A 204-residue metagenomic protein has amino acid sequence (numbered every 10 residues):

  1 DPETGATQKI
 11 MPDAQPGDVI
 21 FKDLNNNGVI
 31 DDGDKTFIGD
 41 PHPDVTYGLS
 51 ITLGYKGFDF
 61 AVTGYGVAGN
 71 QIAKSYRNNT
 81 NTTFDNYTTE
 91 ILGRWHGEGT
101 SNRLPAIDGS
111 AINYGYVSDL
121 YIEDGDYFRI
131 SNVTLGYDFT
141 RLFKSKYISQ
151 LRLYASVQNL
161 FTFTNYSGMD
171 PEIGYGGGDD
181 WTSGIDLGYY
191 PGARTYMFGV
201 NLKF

Functional and structural regions predicted by a protein language model:
D1-G39, Q158-L160, N165-G168: Conserved small-residue
P2-K9, D13-D18, V67-Q158: Extracytoplasmic gating/loop element in the C-terminal half of outer-membrane beta-barrel translocons and assembly
V29-F37, H42, Y87-I91, N113-Y121 (+1 more regions): Extracytoplasmic loops and strand-loop junctions of Gram-negative outer membrane beta-barrel proteins
P43-Y47, D126-S131, S149, G192-Y196: Residues that define the transmembrane beta-barrel architecture of outer-membrane proteins
G54, Y65-V67, S156-L160, K203: Outer-membrane beta-barrel pore domains and translocons
G57-A61, F143: Repeated loop/turn-to-beta-strand initiation elements of outer-membrane beta-barrel proteins
V62, L153-A155, V200: Membrane-embedded beta-strand positions of outer-membrane beta-barrel proteins
I91-H96, T164-F204: C-terminal beta-signal and terminal closure region of outer-membrane beta-barrel proteins
